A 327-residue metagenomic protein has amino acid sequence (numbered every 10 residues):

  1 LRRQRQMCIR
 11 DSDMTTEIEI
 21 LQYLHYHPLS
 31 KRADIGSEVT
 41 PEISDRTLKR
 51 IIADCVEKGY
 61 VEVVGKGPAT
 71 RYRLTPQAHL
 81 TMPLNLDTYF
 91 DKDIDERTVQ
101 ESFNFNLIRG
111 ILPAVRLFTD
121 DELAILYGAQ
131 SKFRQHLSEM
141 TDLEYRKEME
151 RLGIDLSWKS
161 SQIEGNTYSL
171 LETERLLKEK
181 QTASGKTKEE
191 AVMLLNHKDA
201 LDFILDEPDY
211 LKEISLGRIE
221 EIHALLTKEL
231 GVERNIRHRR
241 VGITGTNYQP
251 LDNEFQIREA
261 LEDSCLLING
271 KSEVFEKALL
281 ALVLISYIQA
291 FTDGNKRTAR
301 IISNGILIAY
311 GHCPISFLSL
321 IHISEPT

Functional and structural regions predicted by a protein language model:
Q6, R10-P326: FIC/Doc superfamily catalytic core
